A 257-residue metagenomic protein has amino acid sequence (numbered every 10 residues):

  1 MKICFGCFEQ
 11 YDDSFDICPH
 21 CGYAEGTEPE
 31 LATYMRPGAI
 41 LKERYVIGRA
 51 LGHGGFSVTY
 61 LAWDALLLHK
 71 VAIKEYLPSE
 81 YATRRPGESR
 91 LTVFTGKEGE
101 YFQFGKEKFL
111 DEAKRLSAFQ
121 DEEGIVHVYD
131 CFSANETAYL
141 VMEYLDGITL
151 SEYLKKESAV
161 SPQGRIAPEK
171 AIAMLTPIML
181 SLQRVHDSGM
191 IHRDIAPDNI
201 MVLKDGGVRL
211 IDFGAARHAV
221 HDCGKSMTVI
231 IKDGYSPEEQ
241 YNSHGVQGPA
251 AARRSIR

Functional and structural regions predicted by a protein language model:
P86-A118: AlphaC helix of the eukaryotic protein kinase fold
C131: Activation-segment/catalytic-loop signature of the eukaryotic protein kinase fold
N135-T149, Y153: Conserved short submotifs of the Hanks-type protein kinase catalytic core that shape the nucleotide-binding pocket
L150-I166: AlphaC helix of the protein kinase catalytic domain
M174-L175: Activation segment signature within eukaryotic-like protein kinase domains
M179-M190: Protein kinase catalytic-loop region centered on the HRD/HxD motif
S226-Q240: Conserved activation segment of eukaryotic-like protein kinases, specifically the C-terminal portion of the activation
